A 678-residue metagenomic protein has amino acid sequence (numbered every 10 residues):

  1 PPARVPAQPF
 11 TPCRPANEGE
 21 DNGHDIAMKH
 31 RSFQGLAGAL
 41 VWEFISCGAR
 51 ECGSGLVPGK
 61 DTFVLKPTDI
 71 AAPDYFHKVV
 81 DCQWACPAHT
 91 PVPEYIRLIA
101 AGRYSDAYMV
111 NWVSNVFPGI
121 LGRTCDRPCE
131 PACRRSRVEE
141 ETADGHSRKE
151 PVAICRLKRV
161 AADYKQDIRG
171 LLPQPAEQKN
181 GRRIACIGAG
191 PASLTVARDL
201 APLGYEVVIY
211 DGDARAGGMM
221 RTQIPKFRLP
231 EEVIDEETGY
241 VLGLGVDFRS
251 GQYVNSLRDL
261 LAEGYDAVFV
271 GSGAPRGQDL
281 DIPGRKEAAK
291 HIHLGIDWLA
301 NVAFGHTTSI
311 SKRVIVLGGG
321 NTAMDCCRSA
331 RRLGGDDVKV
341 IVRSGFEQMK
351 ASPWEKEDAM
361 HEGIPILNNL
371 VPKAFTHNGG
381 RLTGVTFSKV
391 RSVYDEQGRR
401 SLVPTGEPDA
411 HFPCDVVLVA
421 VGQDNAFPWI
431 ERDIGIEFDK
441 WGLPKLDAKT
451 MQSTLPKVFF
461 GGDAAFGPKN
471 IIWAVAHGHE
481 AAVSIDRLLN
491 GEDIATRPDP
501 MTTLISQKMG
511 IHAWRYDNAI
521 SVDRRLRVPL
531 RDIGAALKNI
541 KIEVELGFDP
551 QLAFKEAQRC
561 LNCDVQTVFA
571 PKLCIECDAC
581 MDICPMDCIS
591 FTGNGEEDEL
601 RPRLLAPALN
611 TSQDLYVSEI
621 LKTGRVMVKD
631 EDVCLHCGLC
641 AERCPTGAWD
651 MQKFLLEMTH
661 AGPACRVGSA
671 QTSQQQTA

Functional and structural regions predicted by a protein language model:
V57, F76-A101, G122-R159, V208 (+7 more regions): Iron-sulfur cluster-binding cysteine motifs and their immediate structural context in ferredoxin-like electron-transfer
H77, W84, A88-A100, Y104-A176 (+6 more regions): Glycine/serine-rich phosphate-binding loop and adjoining beta1-alpha1 elements at the start of nucleotide-handling
V160-E177, G239-G251, S256, G277-L333 (+2 more regions): Glycine-rich dinucleotide-binding loop and its adjacent helix/turn
Q178, R183-I187, D235-D281, A374-L382 (+4 more regions): Feature captures the FAD/FMN-dependent oxidoreductase FAD-binding
R183-E206, A323-R331: N-terminal Rossmann-like FAD-binding beta1-loop-alpha1 element of flavoenzymes
E206-R249, A300, C327-A374, D493-Q507 (+1 more regions): Rossmann-like dinucleotide-binding cores of NAD(P)H-dependent redox enzymes
A289-S311, D395-P468: FAD-site-proximal beta/loop scaffold in flavoenzymes
A464-L489: A conserved FAD-binding loop/helix module that cradles the flavin
